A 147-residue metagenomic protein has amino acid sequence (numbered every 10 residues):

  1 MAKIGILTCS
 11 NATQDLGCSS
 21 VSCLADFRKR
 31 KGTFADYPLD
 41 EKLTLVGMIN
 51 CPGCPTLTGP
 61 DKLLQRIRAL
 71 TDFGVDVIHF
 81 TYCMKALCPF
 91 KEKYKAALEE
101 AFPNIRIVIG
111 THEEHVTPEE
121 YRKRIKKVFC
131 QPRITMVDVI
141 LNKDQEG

Functional and structural regions predicted by a protein language model:
M1-L70, M84, I105, E113 (+2 more regions): Conserved mixed alpha/beta catalytic, RNA-binding, or beta-rich assembly cores of soluble enzyme, regulatory
D72-E113: Short, compact, well-ordered microdomains
